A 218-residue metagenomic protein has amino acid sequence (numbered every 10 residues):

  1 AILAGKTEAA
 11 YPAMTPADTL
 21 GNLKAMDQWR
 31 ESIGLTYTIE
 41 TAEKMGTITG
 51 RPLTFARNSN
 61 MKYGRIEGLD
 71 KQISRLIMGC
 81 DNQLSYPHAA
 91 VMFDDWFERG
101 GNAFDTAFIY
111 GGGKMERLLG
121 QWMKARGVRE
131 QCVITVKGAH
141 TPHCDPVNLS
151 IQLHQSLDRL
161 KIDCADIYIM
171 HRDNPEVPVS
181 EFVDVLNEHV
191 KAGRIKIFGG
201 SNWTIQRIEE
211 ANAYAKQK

Functional and structural regions predicted by a protein language model:
I2-N60: C-terminal helix-rich "cap/oligomerization" subdomain common to oxidoreductases
A17-D18, Y110, K114, N174 (+1 more regions): Short beta->alpha linker loops
G21, K71, R99, E130 (+3 more regions): Structured loop/turn residues at beta-strand edges in well-structured enzyme cores
G50-C132, K191: N-terminal binding-site loop/beta-alpha segment at the start of enzyme catalytic domains that lines or forms
M78, T106, V136, I167-M170 (+1 more regions): Conserved beta-strand positions
P87, D94, T141-K218: Glycine/proline-rich, positively charged, aromatic-decorated active-site loop/lid region on the catalytic face
Q131-V133, K196-I197: Proline-centered loop/turn at the N-terminus of a beta-strand
